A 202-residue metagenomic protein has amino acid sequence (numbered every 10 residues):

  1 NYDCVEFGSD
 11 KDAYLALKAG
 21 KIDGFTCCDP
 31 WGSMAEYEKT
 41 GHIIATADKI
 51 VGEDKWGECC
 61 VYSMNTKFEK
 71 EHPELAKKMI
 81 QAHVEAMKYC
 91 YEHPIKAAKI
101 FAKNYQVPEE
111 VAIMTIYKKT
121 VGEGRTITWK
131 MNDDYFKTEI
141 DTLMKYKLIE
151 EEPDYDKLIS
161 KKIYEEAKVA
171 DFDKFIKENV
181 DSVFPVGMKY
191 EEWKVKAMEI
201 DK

Functional and structural regions predicted by a protein language model:
N1-S9: Short beta-strand-to-loop elements that line the ligand-binding cleft of bilobed periplasmic-binding protein-like
D3-C4, I22-D23, K130: Residue-level marker of alpha-helix boundaries and capping positions
S9, D48-K49, S160-I163: Residues that form or immediately flank small-molecule/cofactor binding pockets and catalytic motifs
K11-Y105: Pocket-lining segment of extracytoplasmic ligand-binding domains
A45-I50, S63-F68, M131-D134, A167-K177: Short, structured secondary-structure boundary patches
E71-P153: Secondary-structure end/capping motifs
M144-K202: Conserved C-terminal helix/tail region of periplasmic/extracytoplasmic solute-binding proteins
